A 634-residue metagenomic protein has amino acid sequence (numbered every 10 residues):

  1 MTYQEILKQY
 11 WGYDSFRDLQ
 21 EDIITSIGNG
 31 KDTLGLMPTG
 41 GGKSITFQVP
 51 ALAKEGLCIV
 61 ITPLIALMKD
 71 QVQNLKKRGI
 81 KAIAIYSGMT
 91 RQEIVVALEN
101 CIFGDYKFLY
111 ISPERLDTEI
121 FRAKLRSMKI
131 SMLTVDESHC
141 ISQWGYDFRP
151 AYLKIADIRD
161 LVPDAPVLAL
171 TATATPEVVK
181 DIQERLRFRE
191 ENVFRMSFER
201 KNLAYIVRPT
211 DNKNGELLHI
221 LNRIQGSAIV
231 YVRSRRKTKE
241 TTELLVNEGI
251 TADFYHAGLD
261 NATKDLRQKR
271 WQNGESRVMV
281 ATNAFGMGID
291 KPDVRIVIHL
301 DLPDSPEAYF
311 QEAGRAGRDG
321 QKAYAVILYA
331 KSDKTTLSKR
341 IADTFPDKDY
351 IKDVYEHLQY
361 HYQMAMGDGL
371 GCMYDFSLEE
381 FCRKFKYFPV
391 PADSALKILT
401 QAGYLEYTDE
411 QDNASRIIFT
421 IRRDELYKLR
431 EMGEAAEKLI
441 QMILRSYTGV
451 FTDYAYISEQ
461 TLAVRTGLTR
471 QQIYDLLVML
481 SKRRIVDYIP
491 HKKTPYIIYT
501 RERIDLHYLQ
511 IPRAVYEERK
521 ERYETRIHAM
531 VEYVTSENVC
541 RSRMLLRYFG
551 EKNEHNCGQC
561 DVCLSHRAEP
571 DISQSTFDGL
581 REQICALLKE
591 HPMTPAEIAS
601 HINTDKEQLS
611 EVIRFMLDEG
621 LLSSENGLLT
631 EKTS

Functional and structural regions predicted by a protein language model:
M1-T2, Q574-S575, G579, T633-S634: Short, Lys/Arg-enriched, disordered terminal segments
M1-Y10, D14-D18, D22-S44, P50-K54 (+1 more regions): Helicase motor core with emphasis on the C-terminal RecA-like subdomain
S276, V294, L302-Q311, G317-N626: C-terminal accessory region of SF2 helicases/translocases
H566, E631-S634: Short beta-strand-to-coil "C-cap" segments at the C-terminal boundary of structured domains/repeats, marking
